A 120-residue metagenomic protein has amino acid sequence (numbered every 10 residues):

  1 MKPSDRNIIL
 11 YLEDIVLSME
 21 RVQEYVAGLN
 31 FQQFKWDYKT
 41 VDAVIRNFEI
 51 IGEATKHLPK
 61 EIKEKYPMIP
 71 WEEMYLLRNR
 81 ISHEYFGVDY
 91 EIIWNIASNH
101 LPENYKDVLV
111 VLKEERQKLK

Functional and structural regions predicted by a protein language model:
M1-K120: Solvent-exposed interaction patches of small proteins and small membrane subunits
